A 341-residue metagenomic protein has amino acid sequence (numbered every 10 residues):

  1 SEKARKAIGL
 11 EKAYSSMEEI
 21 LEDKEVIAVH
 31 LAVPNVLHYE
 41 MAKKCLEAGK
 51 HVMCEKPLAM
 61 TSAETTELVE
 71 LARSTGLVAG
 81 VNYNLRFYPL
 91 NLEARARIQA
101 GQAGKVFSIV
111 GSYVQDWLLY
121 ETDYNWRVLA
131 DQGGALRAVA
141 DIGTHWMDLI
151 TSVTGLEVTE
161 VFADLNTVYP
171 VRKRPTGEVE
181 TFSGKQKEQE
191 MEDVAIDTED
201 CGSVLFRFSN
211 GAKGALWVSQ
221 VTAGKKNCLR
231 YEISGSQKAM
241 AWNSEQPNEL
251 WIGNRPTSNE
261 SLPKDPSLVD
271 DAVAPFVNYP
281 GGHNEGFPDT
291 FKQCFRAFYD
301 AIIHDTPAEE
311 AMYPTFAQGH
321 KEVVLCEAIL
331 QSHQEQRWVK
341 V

Functional and structural regions predicted by a protein language model:
S1-K6: NAD(P)-binding Rossmann-fold cofactor-contacting core
L10-M17: Conserved SAM-binding strand-loop segment of SAM-dependent methyltransferases
K12, A28, S108: Short, Asp-centered acidic motifs that coordinate Mg2+ and/or phosphate in catalytic or ligand-binding sites
Y14, M53, V78-G80, V110 (+2 more regions): Structural detector of well-ordered beta-strand residues that form the stable sheet scaffold of enzyme domains
D23, I27-R86, G101: Beta-strand-loop-alpha-helix segment that lines the small-molecule cofactor/substrate pocket of alpha/beta enzymes
L77-V78, L85-A195, L250, Q336: Predominantly a Rossmann-like dinucleotide-binding segment in NAD(P)-dependent oxidoreductases
N84, N166, P170-E199, S203-N210 (+2 more regions): C-terminal glycine/acidic-rich active-site capping loop/insertion
T144, W217-K226, H283: Glycine-rich phosphate/pyrophosphate-binding beta-alpha loops
